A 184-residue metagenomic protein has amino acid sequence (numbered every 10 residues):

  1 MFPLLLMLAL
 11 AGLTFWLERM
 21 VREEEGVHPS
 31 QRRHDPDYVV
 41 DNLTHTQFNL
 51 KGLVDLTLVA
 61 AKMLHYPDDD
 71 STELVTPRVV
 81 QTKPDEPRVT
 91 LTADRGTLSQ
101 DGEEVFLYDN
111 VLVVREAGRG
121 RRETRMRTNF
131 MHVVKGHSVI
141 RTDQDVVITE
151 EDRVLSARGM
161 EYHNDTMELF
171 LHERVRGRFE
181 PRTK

Functional and structural regions predicted by a protein language model:
M1-K184: Mature-chain termini and adjacent capping regions
